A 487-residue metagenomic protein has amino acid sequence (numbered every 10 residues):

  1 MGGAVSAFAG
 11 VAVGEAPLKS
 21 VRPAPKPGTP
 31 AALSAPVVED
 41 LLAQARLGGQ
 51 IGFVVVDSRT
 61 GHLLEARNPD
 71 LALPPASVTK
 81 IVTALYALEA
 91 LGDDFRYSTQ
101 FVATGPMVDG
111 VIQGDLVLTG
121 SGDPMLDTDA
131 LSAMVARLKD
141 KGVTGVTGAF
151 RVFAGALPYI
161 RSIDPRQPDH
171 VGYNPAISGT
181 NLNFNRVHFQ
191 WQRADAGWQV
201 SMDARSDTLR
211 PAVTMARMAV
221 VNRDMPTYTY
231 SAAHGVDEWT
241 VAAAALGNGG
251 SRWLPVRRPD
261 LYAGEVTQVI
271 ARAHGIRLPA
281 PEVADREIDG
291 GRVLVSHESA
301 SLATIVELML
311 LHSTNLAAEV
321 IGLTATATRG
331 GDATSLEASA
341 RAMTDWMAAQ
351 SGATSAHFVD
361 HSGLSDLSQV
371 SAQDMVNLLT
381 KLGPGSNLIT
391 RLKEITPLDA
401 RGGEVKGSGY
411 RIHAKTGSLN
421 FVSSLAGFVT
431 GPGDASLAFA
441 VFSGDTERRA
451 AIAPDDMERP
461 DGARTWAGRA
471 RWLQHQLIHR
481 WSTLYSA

Functional and structural regions predicted by a protein language model:
M1-P17: N-terminal export signals
E15-L41, A90-A353, A451-D455, R469-S486: Conserved serine DD-peptidase/penicillin-binding transpeptidase domain and beta-lactam-recognizing active-site
L42-R67, V283: A short, well-structured edge-of-sheet supersecondary motif
G49, A66-Y86, A90-L91: Short active-site loop at a secondary-structure junction that contains or immediately precedes the catalytic residue(s)
F53-V55, T99-F101, A426: Short beta-strand scaffold segments in enzyme catalytic cores
G61, K80-A87, F150, T180 (+5 more regions): Residue-level preference for non-acidic, small/hydrophobic
A66, G322, T326-A487: Small-residue-rich helix-loop
R67-N68, L131-A136, D360-H361: N-terminal post-signal-peptidase region of extra-cytosolic proteins
